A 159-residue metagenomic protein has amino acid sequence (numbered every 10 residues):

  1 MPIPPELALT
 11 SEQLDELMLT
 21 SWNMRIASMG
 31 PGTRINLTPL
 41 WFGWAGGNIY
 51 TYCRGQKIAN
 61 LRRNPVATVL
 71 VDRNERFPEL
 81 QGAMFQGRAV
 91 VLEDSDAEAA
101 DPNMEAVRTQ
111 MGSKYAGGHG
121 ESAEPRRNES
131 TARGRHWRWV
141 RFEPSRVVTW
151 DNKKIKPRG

Functional and structural regions predicted by a protein language model:
M1-L9, P78-G159: Charged, gly/pro-rich active-site loop segments
P2-R25: Short, basic/aromatic recognition patches
L14-D15, I58, R108: Short amphipathic alpha-helical segments and helix-helix/interface helices
M18-L19, A59-R63, R133: Alpha-helix boundary recognition
S21-R54, V69-D72, Q81: Short beta-strand segments
W41-G43, R62, R141: Well-ordered beta-strand positions
R54-K57, M111-G112: Short, solvent-exposed aromatic-acidic interface loops
K57-V90: Helix-adjacent hinge/juxtasegments
